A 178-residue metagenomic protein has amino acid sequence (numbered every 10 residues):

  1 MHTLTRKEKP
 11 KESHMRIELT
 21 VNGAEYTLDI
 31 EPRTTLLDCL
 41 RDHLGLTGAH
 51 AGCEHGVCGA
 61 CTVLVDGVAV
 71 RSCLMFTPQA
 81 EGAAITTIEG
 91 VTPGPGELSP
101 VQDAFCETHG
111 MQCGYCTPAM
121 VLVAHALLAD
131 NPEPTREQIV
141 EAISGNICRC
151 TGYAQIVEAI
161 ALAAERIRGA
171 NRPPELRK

Functional and structural regions predicted by a protein language model:
H2-K178: Signature of N-terminal electron-transfer/Fe-S-associated modules in redox systems
